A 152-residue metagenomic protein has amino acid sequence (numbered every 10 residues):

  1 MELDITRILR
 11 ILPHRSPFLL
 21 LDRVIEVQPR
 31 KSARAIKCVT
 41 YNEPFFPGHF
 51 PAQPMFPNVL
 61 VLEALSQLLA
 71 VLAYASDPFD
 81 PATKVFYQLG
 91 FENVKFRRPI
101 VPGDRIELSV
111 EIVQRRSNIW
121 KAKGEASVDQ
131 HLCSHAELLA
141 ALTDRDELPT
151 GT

Functional and structural regions predicted by a protein language model:
M1-E2, L69-E107, C133-H135, A140-A141: Hydrophobic beta-strand-centered segment that forms part of the acyl-chain substrate-binding groove
L3-R15, A82-T83: Short aromatic-glycine motifs in intrinsically disordered, low-complexity regions
L9, A52, K95-R98: Beta-strand-rich interaction surfaces with strong enrichment in secreted/lumenal proteins
P13, R30, I100-D104, E111-T152: HotDog/MaoC-like acyl-thioester-processing domains
S16-F56, V61: Catalytic strand-loop segment that frames the active site of acyl-thioester-processing enzymes
F18-L20, I106, W120: Hydrophobic core residues within well-ordered beta-strands of beta-rich domains
R23-E26, N93, R98, I112-Q114: A residue-level detector for short acidic-glycine micro-motifs
H49-P81: Helix-adjacent hinge/juxtasegments
